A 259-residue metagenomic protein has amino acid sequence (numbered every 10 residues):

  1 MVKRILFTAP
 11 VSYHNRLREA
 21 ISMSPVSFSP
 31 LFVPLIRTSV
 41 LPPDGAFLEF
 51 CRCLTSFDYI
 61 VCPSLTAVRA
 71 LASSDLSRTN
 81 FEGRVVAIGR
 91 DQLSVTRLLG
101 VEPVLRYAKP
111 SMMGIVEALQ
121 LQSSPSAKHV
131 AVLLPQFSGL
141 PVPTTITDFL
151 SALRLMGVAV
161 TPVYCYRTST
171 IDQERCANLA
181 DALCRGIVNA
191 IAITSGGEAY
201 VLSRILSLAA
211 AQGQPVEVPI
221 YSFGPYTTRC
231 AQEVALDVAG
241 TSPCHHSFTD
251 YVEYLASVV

Functional and structural regions predicted by a protein language model:
M1-V259: Signature of uroporphyrinogen-III synthase
